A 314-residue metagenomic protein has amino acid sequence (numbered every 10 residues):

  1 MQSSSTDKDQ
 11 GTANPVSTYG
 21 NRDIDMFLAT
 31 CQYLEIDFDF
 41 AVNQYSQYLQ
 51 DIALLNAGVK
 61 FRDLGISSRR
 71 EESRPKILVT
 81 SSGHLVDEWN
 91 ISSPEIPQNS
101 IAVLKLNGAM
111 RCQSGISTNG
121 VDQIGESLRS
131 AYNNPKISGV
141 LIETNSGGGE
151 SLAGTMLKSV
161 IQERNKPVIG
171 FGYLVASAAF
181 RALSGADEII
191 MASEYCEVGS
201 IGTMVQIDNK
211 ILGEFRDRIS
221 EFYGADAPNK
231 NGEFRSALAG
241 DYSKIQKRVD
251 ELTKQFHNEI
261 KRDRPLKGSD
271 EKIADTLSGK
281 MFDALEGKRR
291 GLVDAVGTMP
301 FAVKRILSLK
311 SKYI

Functional and structural regions predicted by a protein language model:
M1-K166, S177-L266, S308-L309, Y313: Small-residue-centered hinge/linker elements
S114, Y173, R235, L277 (+1 more regions): Short, flexible active-site loop motifs that bind/organize anionic cofactors or intermediates
L141, G170, V296-G297: A generic structural-conservation signal
I142, A274-D275: Beta-strand segments within the central parallel beta-sheet cores of soluble alpha/beta enzyme folds
G170-A176, D275-K280: Glycine-rich beta-to-alpha transition loops that act as phosphate-gripper elements at the mouths of alpha/beta enzyme
L174, C196, P300-F301: Residue-level "edge-of-site" marker
Q246-D270, A274, M281-K288, V293-I314: C-terminal long alpha-helix characteristic of the crotonase
